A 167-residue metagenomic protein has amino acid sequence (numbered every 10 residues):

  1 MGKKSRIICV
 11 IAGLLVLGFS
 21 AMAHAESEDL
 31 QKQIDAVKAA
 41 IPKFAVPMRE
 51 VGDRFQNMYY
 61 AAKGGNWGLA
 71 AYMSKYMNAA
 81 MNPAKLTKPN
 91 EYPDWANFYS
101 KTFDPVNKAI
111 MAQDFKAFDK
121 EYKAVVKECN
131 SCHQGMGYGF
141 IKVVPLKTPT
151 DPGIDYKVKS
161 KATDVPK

Functional and structural regions predicted by a protein language model:
M1-I11: Bacterial N-terminal signal peptides that target proteins for export
G18-S20: N-terminal signal peptide c-region/cleavage motif recognized by signal peptidases
A25-G68, K157-K167: Immediate post-signal-peptide N-terminus of mature secreted/exported proteins
K63, W67-A70, A96-Y99, F103-V125: Amphipathic, charged alpha-helical scaffolds that flank and support histidine-based chemistry in signaling
A80-A96: Short, solvent-exposed, charged loop/turn and helix-capping segments that join or cap alpha-helices on peripheral
V125-M136: The canonical Cys-X-X-Cys-His
V143-G153: Short cysteine/histidine-rich metal-coordination sites, predominantly Zn2+-binding motifs
